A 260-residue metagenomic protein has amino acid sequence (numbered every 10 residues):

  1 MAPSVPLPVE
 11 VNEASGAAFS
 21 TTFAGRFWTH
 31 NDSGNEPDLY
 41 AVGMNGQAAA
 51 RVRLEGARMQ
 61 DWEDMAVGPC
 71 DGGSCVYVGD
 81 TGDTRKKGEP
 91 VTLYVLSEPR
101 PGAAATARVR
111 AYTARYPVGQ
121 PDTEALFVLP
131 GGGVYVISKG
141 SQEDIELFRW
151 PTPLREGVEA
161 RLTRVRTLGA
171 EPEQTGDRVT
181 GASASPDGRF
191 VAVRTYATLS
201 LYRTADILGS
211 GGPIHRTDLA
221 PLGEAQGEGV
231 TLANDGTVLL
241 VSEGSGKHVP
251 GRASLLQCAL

Functional and structural regions predicted by a protein language model:
M1-L260: Sequence/structural signature of beta-propeller domains
